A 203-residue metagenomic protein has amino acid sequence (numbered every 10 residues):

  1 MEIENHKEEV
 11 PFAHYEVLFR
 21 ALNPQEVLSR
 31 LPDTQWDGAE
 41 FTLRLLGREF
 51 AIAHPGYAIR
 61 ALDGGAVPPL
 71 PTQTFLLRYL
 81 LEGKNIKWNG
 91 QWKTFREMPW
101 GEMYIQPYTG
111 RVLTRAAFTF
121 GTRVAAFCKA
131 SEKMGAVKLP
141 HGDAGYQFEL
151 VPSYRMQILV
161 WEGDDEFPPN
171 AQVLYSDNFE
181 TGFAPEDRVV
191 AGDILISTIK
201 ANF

Functional and structural regions predicted by a protein language model:
M1-A39, T72, Y79-M134: Short Lys/Arg-enriched alpha/beta "domain-start" segment
M1-L18, G38, G56, G65 (+5 more regions): Charge-rich alpha-helical segments
V27-P55, V137-E162: Amphipathic, interaction-prone secondary-structure segments
R48-T74, W161-E186: Intrinsically disordered, low-complexity regulatory segments enriched in Ser/Thr/Pro and charged residues
L62, A66, A117, A144 (+1 more regions): Short, charged/polar micro-motifs that form catalytic or ligand-binding hotspots
V67-N89, S176-F203: Ampiphathic alpha-helical segments that act as solvent-exposed interaction surfaces
Y104-Y108, V112, A116, H141-G142 (+2 more regions): Domain-length accessory/inserted modules outside core catalytic folds
T122-T181: Conserved binding-pocket/active-site segment within a compact domain
